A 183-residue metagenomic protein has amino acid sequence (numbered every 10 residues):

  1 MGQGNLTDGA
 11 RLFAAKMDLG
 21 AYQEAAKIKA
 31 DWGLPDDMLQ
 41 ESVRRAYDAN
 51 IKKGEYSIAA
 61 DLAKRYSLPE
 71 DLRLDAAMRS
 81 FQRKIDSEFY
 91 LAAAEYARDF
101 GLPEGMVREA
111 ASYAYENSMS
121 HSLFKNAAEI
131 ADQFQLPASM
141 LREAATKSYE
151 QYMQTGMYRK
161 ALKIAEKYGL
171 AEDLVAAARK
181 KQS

Functional and structural regions predicted by a protein language model:
M1-S183: Extended alpha-helical solenoid/arm regions of large eukaryotic scaffolding proteins
